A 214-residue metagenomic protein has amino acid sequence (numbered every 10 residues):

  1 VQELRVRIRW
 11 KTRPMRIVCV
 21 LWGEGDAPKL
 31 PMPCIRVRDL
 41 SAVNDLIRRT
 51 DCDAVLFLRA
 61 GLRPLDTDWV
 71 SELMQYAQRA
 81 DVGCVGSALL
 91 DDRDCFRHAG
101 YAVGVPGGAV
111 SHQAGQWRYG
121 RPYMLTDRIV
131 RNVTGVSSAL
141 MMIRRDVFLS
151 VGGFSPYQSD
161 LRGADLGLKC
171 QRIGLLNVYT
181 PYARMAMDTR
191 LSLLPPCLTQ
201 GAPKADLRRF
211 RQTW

Functional and structural regions predicted by a protein language model:
V1, D165-W214: Active-site-adjacent helix/loop segment of glycosyltransferases that harbors family-specific signature motifs
V1-P31: N-proximal low-complexity "stem/linker" segments adjacent to membrane-targeting elements
L21, R59, G86-L89, Y179-P181 (+1 more regions): Short beta-strand segments
V43-A54: Active-site nucleotide-sugar/metal-binding loop of Leloir-type enzymes
C52-L65: Short beta-strand-to-loop acidic/aromatic patch adjacent to the donor-nucleotide binding site
L62-P106: Conserved donor NDP-sugar-binding/catalytic core segment of glycosyltransferases
V70-L73, R131-G152, Y157-R184: A short, conserved alpha-helix in the catalytic core of glycosyltransferases
G104-D146: A recurrent flexible, glycine/aromatic-enriched loop bordering the glycosyltransferase active site that acts as
